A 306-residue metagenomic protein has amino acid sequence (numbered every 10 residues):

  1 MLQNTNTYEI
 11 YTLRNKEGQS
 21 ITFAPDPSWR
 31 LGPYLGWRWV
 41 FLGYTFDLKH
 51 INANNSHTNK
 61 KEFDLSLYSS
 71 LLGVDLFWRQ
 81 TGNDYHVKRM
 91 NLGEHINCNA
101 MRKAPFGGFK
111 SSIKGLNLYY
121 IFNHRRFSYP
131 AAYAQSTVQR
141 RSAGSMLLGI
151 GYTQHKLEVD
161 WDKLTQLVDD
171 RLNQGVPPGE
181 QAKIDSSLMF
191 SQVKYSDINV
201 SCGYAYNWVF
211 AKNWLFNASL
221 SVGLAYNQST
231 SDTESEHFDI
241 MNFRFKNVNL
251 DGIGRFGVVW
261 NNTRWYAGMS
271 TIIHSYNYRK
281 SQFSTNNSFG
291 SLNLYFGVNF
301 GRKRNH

Functional and structural regions predicted by a protein language model:
L2, L31-W37, F63-S69, L116-F122 (+5 more regions): Residues on the lipid-exposed face of transmembrane beta-strands in outer-membrane beta-barrel proteins
N4-I10, W37-F41, F46-N52, S69-L71 (+7 more regions): Transmembrane beta-strands of outer-membrane beta-barrel pores
T5-T7, L13-R14, S20, F77-L116: Outer-membrane beta-barrel translocator/channel fold
T7-R30, F41-S56, K163-T165: Surface-exposed strand-loop-strand hairpins of Gram-negative outer-membrane beta-barrel proteins
T22-R30, Y85-N91, A100-S111, E158-D197 (+4 more regions): Extracellular/periplasm-exposed beta-strand and loop segments of Gram-negative cell-envelope proteins, dominated by
W29, R38-V40, K61, S70-V74 (+5 more regions): Outer-envelope beta-barrel architecture signal
N123-G144, E158-V159, F210-F216, R302-H306: Short loop/turn motifs that connect adjacent beta-strands in outer-membrane beta-barrel proteins
I253-H306: Predominantly the C-terminal beta-signal and adjacent terminal strand-loop region of outer-membrane beta-barrel
